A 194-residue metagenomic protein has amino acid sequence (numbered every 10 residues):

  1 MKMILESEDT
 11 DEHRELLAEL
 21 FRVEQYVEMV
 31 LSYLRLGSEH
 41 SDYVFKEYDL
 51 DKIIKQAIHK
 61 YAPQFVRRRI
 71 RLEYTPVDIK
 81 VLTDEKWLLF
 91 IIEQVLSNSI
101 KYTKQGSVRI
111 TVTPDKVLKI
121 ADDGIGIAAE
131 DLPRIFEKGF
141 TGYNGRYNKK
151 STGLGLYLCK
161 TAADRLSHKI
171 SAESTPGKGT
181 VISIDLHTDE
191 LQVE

Functional and structural regions predicted by a protein language model:
S38-Y43, P76, K80-K86: Conserved micro-motifs of the catalytic ATP-binding
Q64-E73, I79: Short conserved segments within the C-terminal catalytic ATPase subdomain
S99-I100: Short helix-loop "hinge" at the ATP-lid/N-box region of the Bergerat-fold HATPase_c
S107-V117: Short beta-strand/loop element within the Bergerat-fold HATPase_c
D122: Acidic ATP/Mg2+-coordinating residue in the GHKL
I127-F140: Short conserved segment of the HATPase_c
